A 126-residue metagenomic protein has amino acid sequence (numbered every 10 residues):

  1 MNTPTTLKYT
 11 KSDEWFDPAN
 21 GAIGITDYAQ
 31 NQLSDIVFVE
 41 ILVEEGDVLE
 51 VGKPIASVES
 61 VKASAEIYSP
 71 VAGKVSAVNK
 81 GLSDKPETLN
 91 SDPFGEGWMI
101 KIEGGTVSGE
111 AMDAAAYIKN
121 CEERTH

Functional and structural regions predicted by a protein language model:
M1-P54, E87, S91-H126: Acidic, low-complexity mobile loops and tails
D13-W15, V58, I67, V75: Conserved hydrophobic positions within beta-strands
F16, I41, V61, V78-G81: Residue-level recognition of beta-strand microenvironments
N31, K74-V75, G81-L82: Short, charged/polar surface micro-motifs in flexible loops or helix N-caps
V48, V58-E59, S64-S69, N90: Small beta-strand-rich domains/subdomains or short beta-sheet motifs embedded in larger alpha/beta proteins
P54-A56, V61-A63, G81-L82, T106: Short, charged beta-turn/beta-strand-edge "cap" motif at the junction between a beta-strand and an adjacent loop
P70, D84, M112: Charged, alpha-helix-enriched surfaces in structured cytosolic catalytic cores of large nucleotide-utilizing machines
